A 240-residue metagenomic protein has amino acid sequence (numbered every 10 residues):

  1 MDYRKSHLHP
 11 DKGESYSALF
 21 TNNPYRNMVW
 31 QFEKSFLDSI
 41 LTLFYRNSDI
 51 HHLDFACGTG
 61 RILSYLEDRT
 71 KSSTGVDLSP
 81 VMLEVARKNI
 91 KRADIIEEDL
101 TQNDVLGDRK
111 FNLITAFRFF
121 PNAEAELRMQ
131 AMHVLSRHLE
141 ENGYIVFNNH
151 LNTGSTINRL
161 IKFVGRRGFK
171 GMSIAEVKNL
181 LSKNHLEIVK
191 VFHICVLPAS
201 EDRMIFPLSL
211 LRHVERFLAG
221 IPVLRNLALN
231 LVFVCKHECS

Functional and structural regions predicted by a protein language model:
M1-Y45: Conserved class I S-adenosyl-L-methionine
S48-A56: Conserved class I S-adenosyl-L-methionine
T59-Q102: Class I SAM-dependent methyltransferase SAM/SAH-binding core
T115: A conserved beta-strand element that flanks and buttresses the S-adenosyl-L-methionine
M129-E141: A short glycine-rich, Lys/Arg-flanked "PGG" loop and its adjoining helix->strand segment in the class I
N142-N149: Conserved beta-strand signature within the Rossmann-like core of class I S-adenosyl-L-methionine
H150-G168: Short, glycine-/aromatic-enriched active-site segment of Class I SAM-dependent methyltransferases
K190-S240: A C-terminal cap/extension of S-adenosyl-L-methionine-dependent methyltransferases that defines the acceptor-substrate
